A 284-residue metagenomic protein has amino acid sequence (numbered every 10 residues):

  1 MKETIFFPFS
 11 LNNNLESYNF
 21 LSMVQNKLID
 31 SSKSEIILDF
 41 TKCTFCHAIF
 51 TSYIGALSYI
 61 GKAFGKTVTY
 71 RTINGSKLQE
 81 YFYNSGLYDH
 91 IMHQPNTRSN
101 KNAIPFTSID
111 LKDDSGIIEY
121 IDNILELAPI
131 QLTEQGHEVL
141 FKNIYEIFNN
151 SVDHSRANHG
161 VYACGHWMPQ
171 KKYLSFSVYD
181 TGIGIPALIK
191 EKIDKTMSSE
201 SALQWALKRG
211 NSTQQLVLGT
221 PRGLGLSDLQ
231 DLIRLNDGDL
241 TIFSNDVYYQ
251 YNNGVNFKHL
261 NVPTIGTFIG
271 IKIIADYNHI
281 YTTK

Functional and structural regions predicted by a protein language model:
M1-S31, M92, T97, K190-M197 (+1 more regions): Flexible, glycine-/charge-rich segments associated with ATP-binding catalytic modules
P8-I91: Amphipathic alpha-helical interaction surfaces in cytosolic regulatory modules
E35, K171-S175, G266: A generic structural signal for beta-strand entry/edge sites
L57, E134-P169, L226-I233: Conserved ATP-binding N-box helix of the HATPase_c
K66-V68, T72-E126: Long, mid-chain structured domain cores
I104-T133, I193-S212, D231: Helix-loop-beta hinge of the Bergerat
K112-E146, W167-I183: A short mid-domain helix/strand-loop element embedded in enzyme catalytic domains that forms or borders the active-site
N150-K192, N252, N256: ATP-lid-like helix-loop hinge signature
